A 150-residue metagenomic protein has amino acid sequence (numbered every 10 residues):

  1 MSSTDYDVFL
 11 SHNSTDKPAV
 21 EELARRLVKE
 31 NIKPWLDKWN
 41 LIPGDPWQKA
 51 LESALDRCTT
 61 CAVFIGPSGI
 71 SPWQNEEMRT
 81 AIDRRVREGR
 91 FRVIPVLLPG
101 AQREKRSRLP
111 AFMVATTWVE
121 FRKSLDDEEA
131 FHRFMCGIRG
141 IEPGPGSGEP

Functional and structural regions predicted by a protein language model:
M1-K29, E88-R90, I94, L98-P150: C-terminal interaction surface of TIR/SEFIR-family domains
E22-S53, P67-M78, A115-S124: Conserved BB-loop
L51-L55, L109-P110: Short glycine-biased active-site loop of nucleotidyltransferases that positions the nucleotide triphosphate and helps
C58: An anion/phosphate-binding loop that grips the pyrophosphate of nucleotide cofactors and donors
C61-A62: Hydrophobic acceptor-binding patch used for acceptor engagement in glycosyltransferases
P67-F91, A101, S107: Conserved TIR/SEFIR loop-to-helix hotspot centered on a Trp-containing motif with a nearby acidic residue
